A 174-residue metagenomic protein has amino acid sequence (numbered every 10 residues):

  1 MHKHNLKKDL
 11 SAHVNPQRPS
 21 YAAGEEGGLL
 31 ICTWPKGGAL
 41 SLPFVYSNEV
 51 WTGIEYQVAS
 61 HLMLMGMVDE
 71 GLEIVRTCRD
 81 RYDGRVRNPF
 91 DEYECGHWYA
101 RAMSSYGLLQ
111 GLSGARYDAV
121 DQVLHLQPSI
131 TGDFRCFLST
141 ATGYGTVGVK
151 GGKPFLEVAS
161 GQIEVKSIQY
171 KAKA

Functional and structural regions predicted by a protein language model:
M1-V123, G132, E164: Active-site core of glycosidic bond-cleaving carbohydrate-active enzymes
S47, M65-E70, I130-A174: Beta-rich accessory regions
H125-Q127: Domain-scale activation on soluble regions of proteins
